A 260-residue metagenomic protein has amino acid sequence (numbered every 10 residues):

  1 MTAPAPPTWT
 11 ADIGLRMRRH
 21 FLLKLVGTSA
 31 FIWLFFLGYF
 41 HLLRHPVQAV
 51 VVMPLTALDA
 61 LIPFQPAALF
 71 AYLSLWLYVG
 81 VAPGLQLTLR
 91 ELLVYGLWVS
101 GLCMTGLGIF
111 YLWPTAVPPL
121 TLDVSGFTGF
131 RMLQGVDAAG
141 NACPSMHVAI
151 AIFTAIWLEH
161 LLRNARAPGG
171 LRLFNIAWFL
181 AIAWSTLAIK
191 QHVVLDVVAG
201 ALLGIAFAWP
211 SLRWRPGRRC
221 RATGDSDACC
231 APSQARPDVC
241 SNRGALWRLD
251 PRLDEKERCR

Functional and structural regions predicted by a protein language model:
T2-Y78, T121, G126, F130: N-terminal transmembrane-helix/juxtamembrane module of multi-pass inner/ER membrane proteins
H20, K24-T28, L69, V94-Y95 (+2 more regions): Residue-level signature of transmembrane alpha-helical entry/exit and packing/kink sites in multi-pass membrane
F36-G38, C103-L112, A177-L187: Aromatic-anchored segments of alpha-helical transmembrane domains
H45-V51, A57, L85-R172, R218-D227 (+1 more regions): Membrane-interface loops
F70-Y78, A149, F153, V198-L202: Membrane-embedded alpha-helical segments of multi-pass membrane proteins, especially the transmembrane helices
W76-A82, F153-I156, A177-S185: Hydrophobic, membrane-inserted alpha-helices
L120-S125, A139-C143, A181-A208: Interfacial helix-loop-helix junctions of multi-pass membrane proteins
A199-P232, D238-L253, E257-R260: C-terminal membrane module of polytopic membrane proteins
